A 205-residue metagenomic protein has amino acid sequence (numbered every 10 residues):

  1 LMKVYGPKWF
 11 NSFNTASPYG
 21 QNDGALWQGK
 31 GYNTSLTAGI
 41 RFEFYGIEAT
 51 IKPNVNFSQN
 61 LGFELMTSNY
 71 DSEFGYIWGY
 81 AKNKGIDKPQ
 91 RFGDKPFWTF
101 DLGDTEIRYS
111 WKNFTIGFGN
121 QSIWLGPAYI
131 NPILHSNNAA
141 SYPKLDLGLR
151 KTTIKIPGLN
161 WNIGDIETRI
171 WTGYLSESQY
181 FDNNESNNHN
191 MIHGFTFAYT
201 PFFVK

Functional and structural regions predicted by a protein language model:
L1-K30, R41-Y45: N-terminal periplasmic/intermembrane-space "pro-region" immediately following the signal or transit peptide
K3-P7, T50-N54, G117-Q121, E167-G173: Transmembrane beta-strands of outer-membrane beta-barrel proteins
K30-L36, W98-T105, S110, N138-L145 (+1 more regions): Residues that define the transmembrane beta-barrel architecture of outer-membrane proteins
A38-F42, T105-W111, F118, L145-K151 (+1 more regions): Residues on the lipid-exposed face of transmembrane beta-strands in outer-membrane beta-barrel proteins
F42-A81, P201-K205: Carboxylate/His-rich catalytic cores and anion/metal-binding grooves
F42-G46, S110-N113, T152-E167, F203-K205: Short loop/turn motifs that connect adjacent beta-strands in outer-membrane beta-barrel proteins
F44-G46, V55-Q59, W111-N113, N120-W124 (+2 more regions): Transmembrane beta-strands of outer-membrane beta-barrel pores
M66-F74, L134-N138, S186-N188: Flexible, surface-exposed loop regions and adjacent strand-edge segments of Gram-negative outer-membrane beta-barrel
